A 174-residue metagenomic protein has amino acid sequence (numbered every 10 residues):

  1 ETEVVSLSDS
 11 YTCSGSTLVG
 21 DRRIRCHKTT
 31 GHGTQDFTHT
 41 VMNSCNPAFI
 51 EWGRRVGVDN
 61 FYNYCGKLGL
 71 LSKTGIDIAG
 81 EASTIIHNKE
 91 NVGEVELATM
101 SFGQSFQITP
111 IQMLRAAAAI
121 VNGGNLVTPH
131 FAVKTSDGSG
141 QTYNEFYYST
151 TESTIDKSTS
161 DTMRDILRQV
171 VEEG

Functional and structural regions predicted by a protein language model:
E1-G174: Beta-lactam-recognizing serine transpeptidase/beta-lactamase-like catalytic domain environment
